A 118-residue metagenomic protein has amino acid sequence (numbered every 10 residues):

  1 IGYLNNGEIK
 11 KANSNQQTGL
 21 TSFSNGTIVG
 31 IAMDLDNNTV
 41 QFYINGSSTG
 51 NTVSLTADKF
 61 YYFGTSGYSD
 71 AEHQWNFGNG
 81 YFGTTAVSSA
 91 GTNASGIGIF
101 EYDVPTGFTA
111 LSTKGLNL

Functional and structural regions predicted by a protein language model:
I1-L118: PRY/SPRY (B30.2) beta-sandwich protein-interaction domains and their adjacent Ser/Pro/Gly-rich low-complexity linkers
